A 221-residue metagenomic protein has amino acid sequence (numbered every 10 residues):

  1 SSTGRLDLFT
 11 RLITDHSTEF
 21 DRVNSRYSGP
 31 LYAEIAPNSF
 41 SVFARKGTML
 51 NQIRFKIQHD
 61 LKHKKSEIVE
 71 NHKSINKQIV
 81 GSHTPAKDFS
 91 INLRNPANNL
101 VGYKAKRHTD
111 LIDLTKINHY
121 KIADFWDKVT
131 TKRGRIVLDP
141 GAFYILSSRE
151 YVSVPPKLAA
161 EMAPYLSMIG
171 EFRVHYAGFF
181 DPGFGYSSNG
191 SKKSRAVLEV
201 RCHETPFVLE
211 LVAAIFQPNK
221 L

Functional and structural regions predicted by a protein language model:
S1-L221: DUTPase catalytic domain/fold
